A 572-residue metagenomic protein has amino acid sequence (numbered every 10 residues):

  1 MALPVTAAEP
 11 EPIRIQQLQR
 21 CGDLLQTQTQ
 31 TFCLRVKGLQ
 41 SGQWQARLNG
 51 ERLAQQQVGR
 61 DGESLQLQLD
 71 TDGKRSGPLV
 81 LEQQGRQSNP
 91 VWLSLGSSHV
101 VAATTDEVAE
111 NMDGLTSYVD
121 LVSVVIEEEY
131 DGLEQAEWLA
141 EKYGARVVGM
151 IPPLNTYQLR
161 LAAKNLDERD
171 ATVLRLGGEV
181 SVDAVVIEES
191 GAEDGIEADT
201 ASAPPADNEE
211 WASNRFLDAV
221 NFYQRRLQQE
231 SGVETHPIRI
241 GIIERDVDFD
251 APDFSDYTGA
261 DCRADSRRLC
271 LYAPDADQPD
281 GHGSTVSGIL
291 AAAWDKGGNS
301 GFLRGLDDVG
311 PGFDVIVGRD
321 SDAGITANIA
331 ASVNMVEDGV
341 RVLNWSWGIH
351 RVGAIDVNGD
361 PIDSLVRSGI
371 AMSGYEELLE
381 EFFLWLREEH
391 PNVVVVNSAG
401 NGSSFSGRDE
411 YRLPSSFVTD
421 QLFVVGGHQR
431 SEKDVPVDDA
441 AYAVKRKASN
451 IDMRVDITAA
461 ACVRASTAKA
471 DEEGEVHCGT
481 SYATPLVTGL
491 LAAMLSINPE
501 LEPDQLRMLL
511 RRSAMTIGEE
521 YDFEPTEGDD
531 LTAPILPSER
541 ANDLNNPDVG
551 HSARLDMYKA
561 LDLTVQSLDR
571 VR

Functional and structural regions predicted by a protein language model:
A8-Q43, R86-G114: Beta-strand/beta-sandwich contexts
L25-Q87: Immunoglobulin-like IPT/TIG beta-sandwich domains and homologous Ig-like subdomains
H99-T116, P152-P153, L174-R239, V247 (+2 more regions): Protease zymogen maturation seam
M112, V220-A327, D338, V352 (+5 more regions): Subtilisin-like serine protease catalytic core
G149-L166, E189, E193: Surface-exposed aromatic
E244-D246, R412-S496, E500: Extracellular S/T/G-rich loop segment that most often corresponds to the catalytic His/Ser-adjacent loop
V317-T419, A468-P485: Substrate-binding/access-modulating region of protease and related hydrolase catalytic domains
V340-W347, Q421-L422, N498-R572: C-terminal subdomain of the subtilisin-like protease fold in secreted/lumenal serine endopeptidases
